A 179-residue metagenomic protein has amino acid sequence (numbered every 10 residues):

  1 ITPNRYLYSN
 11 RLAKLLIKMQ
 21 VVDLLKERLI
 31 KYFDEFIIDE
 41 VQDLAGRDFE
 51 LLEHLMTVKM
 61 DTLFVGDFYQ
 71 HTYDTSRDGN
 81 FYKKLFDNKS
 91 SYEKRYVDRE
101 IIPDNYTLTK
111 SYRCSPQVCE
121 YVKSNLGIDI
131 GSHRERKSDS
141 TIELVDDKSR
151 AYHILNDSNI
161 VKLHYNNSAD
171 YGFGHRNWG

Functional and structural regions predicted by a protein language model:
I1-G179: The feature marks helicase ATPase cores and/or their adjacent C-terminal helical subdomains in SF1/SF2/AAA+ helicases
